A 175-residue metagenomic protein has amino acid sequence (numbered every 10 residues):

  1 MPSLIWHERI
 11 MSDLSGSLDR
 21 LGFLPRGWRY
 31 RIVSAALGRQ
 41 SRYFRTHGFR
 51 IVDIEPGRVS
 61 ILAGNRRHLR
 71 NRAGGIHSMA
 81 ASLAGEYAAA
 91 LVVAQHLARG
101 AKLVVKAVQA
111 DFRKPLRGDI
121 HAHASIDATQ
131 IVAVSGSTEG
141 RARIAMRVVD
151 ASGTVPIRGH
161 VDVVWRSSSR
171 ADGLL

Functional and structural regions predicted by a protein language model:
S3-G27, L116-R117, D127-L175: HotDog/MaoC-like acyl-thioester-processing domains
L18, G64-A90: Hot-dog-fold acyl-thioester-processing enzymes
R29-G38, Y43, A128-T129: Short Pro/Gly-enriched beta-strand edge/turn motifs at strand-loop
R42-F49, L103-A107: A short, amphipathic edge element
R45, V104, I120, A142-I144: Hydrophobic core residues within well-ordered beta-strands of beta-rich domains
T46-I76: Catalytic strand-loop segment that frames the active site of acyl-thioester-processing enzymes
R50, Q109-D111, H123-S125, R147 (+1 more regions): Residues located in well-ordered beta-strands
L91-D127: Hydrophobic beta-strand-centered segment that forms part of the acyl-chain substrate-binding groove
